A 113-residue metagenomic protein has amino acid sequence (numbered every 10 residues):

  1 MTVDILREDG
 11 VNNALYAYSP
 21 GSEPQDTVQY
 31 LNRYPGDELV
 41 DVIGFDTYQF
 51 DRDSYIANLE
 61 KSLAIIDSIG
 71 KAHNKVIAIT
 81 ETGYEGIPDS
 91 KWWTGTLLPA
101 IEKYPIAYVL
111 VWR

Functional and structural regions predicted by a protein language model:
M1-D51, I56: Active-site cradle of extracellular carbohydrate-active enzymes
M1-R7, N58-N74, S90-E102: Long, well-ordered alpha-helical scaffolding segments within enzyme catalytic domains, especially pronounced
V11-A14, D41, N74-V76, P105-A107: Short, well-ordered coil/turn segments that N-cap beta-strands
R33-P88: Glycoside hydrolase catalytic-domain groove-lining segments
K75-R113: Substrate-binding cleft of secreted/luminal carbohydrate-active enzymes
